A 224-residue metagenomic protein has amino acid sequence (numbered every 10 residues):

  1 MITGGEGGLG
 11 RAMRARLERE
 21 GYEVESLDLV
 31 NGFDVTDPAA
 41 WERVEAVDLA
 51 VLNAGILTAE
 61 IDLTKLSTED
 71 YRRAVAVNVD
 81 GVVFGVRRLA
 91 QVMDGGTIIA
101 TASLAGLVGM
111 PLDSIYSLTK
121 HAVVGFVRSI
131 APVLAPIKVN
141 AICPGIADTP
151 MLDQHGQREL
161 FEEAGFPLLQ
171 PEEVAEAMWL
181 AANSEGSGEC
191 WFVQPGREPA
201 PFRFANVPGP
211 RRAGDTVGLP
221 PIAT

Functional and structural regions predicted by a protein language model:
E6, R14: N-terminal Rossmann NAD(P)H-binding glycine-rich loop of SDR-like oxidoreductase domains
I61-L63, D70-R72: Substrate-binding pocket helix/loop in short-chain dehydrogenase/reductase
V86, T119: Active-site helix of classical SDR
Q91, A131-V133: Alpha-helical segment proximal to the catalytic Tyr-Lys
S103: Residue(s) in the substrate-gating loop at a strand-loop-helix junction that position the organic substrate next
V108-I115: Active-site loop immediately N-terminal to the catalytic Tyr-X3-Lys motif of short-chain dehydrogenase/reductase
A141, R158-G209: C-terminal helical subdomain
